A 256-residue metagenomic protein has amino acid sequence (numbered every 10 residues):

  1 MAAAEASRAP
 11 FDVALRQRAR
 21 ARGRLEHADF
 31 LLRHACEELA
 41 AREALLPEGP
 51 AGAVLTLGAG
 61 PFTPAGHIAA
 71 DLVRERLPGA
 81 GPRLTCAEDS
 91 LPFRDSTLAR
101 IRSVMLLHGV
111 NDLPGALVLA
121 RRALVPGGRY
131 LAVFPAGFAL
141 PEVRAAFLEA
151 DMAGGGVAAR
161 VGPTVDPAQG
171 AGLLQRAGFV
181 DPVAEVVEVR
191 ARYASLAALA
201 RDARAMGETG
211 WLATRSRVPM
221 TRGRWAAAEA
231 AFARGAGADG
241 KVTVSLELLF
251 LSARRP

Functional and structural regions predicted by a protein language model:
M1-C36: N-terminal, positively charged/glycine-rich alpha-helical extensions of SAM-dependent methyltransferases
R24-L32, E185-P256: Conserved Class I S-adenosyl-L-methionine
F30-G52: Conserved alpha-helix/loop element of class I SAM-dependent methyltransferases that forms part of the SAM/SAH-binding
H34, F62, E75, H108 (+3 more regions): Short alpha-helical
A44-R94, R100, P114-G115: Class I SAM-dependent methyltransferase SAM/SAH-binding core
A99-P114, Y130, F134: A short SAM/SAH-binding and catalytic strip from SAM-dependent methyltransferases
P114-R129: A short glycine-rich, Lys/Arg-flanked "PGG" loop and its adjoining helix->strand segment in the class I
L131-L196, M206-T214: Conserved catalytic/acceptor-binding region of the Class I
